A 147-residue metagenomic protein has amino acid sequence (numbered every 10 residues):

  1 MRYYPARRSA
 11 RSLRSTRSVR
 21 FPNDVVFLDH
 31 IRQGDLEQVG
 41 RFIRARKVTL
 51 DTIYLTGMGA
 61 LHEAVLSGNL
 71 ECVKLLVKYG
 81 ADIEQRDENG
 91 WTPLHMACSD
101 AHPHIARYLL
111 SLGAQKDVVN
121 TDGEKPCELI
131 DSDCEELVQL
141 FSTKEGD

Functional and structural regions predicted by a protein language model:
M1-F27, L112, V119-D147: Ankyrin-repeat-protein effector appendages
R11-G59: N-terminal segments that cap or nucleate solenoid repeat domains
P22, L55-T56, E88-N89, T121-D122: Ankyrin repeat start-site detector
Q38, E71-C72, H104-I105, E136-L137: Conserved ankyrin/ankyrin-like repeat signature
I43-V48, K74-A81, R107-A114, S142-D147: Ankyrin repeat domain, specifically the short helix-to-loop turn at the C-terminus of the second helix of each repeat
